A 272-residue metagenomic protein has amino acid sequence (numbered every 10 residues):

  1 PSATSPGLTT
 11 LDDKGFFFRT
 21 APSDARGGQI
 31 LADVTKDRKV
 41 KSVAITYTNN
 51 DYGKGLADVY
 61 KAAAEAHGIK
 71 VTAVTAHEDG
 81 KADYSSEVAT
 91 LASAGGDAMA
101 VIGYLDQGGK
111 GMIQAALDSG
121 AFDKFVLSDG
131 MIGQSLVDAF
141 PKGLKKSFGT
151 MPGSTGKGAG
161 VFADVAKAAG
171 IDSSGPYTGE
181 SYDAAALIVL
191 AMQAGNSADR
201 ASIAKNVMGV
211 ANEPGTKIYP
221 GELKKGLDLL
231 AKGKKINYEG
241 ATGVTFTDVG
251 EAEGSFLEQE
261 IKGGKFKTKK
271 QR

Functional and structural regions predicted by a protein language model:
P1-R272: Extracytosolic ligand-binding ectodomains
